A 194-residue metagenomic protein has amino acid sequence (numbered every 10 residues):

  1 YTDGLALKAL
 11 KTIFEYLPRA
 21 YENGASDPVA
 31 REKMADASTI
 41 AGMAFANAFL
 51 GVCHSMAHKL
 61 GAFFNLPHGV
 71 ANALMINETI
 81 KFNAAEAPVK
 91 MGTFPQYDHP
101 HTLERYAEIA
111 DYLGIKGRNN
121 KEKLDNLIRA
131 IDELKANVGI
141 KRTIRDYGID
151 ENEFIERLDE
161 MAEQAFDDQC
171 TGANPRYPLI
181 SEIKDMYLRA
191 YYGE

Functional and structural regions predicted by a protein language model:
Y1-A48: Carboxylate- and glycine-rich phosphate/diphosphate-binding segment that chelates Mg2+/Mn2+
Y1-D3, V29, E122, R145-G148 (+1 more regions): Short coil/turn segments at secondary-structure boundaries
A6, R31-M34, L124, L158 (+1 more regions): Hydrophobic packing residues in well-ordered alpha-helices of helical domains and bundles
L7-P18, A35-T39, C53, A57-G61 (+6 more regions): Predominant activation on well-ordered alpha-helical scaffold segments within soluble catalytic domains
E22, A44-G51, V89, R118 (+3 more regions): Intrinsically disordered or highly flexible coil/loop and linker segments, enriched in small and charged/polar residues
T39-N72, D167-A173: Glycine-rich phosphate/pyrophosphate-binding beta-alpha loops
L66, V70-E153: Gly/Pro-rich interdomain helix-loop hinge
E153-E194: Short, amphipathic C-terminal "tail helix"
